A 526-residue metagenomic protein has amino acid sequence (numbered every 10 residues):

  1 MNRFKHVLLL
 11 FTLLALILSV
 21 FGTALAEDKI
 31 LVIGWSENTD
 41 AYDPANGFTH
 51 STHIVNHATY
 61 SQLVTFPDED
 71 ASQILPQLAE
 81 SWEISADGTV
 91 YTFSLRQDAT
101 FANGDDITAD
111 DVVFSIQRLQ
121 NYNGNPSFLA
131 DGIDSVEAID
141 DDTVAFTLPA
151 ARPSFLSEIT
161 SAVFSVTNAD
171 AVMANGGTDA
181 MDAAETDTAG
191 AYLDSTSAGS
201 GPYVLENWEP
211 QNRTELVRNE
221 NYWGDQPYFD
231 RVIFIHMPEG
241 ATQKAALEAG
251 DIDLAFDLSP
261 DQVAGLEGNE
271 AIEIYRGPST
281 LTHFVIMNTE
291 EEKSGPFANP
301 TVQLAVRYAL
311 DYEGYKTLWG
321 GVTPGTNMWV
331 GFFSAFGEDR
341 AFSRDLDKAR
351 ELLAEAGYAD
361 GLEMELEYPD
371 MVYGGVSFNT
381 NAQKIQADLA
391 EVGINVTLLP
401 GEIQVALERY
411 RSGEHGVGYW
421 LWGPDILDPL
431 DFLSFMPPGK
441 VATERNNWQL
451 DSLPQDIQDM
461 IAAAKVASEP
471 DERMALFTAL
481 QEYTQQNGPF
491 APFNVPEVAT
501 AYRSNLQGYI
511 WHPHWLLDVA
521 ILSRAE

Functional and structural regions predicted by a protein language model:
G34-A86, Q117, A198-S200: N-terminal lobe/hinge region of extracytoplasmic solute-binding protein
E37-I54, L78-E80, D105, F155-S165 (+4 more regions): A structural "hinge/loop" feature
I54, E209, R218, H283 (+5 more regions): Detector for C-terminal structural segments
D68-E69, A162-P227, L346-D347, E351: Gly/Pro-rich hinge or "lid" segments in bacterial periplasmic/extracellular proteins
E80-G124, I139, A145-T147, Q243-A246 (+1 more regions): Aromatic- and charge-enriched surface segment that lines or borders ligand/interaction sites
R96, A191, N219-G265, N395: Ligand-site clamp/hinge motif
F128-M181: Surface-exposed binding/hinge segments that line and control ligand-binding clefts or catalytic entry sites
Y203, K293, A298, T323-A356 (+1 more regions): Structural transition elements
